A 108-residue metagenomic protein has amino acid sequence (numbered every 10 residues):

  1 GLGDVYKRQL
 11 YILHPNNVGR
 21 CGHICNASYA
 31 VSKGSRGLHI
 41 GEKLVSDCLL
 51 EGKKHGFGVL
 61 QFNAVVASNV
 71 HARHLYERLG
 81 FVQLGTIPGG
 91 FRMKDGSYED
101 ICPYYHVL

Functional and structural regions predicted by a protein language model:
G1-Y6: Short, small-residue-biased leader/transition segments that mark boundaries at the very start of proteins
K7-L10, H71, Y98: Glycine-rich acetyl-CoA-binding "A-motif" of GNAT/NAT acetyltransferases
K7-P15, N26, A30: Conserved beta-strand in the GNAT
G22-G34, N63: Conserved acetyl-CoA binding element of GNAT-fold acetyltransferases
V31, G37-K54, R73-R78: Conserved acetyl-CoA-binding loop-helix of GNAT-fold acetyltransferases
R36, F62-A72, G90-D95: Conserved beta-strand-loop-alpha-helix junction that forms the acyl-donor binding cleft
G52-V65: Conserved GNAT acetyl-CoA-binding A-motif
E77-I87: Conserved acetyl-CoA-binding loop of GNAT-fold acetyltransferases
